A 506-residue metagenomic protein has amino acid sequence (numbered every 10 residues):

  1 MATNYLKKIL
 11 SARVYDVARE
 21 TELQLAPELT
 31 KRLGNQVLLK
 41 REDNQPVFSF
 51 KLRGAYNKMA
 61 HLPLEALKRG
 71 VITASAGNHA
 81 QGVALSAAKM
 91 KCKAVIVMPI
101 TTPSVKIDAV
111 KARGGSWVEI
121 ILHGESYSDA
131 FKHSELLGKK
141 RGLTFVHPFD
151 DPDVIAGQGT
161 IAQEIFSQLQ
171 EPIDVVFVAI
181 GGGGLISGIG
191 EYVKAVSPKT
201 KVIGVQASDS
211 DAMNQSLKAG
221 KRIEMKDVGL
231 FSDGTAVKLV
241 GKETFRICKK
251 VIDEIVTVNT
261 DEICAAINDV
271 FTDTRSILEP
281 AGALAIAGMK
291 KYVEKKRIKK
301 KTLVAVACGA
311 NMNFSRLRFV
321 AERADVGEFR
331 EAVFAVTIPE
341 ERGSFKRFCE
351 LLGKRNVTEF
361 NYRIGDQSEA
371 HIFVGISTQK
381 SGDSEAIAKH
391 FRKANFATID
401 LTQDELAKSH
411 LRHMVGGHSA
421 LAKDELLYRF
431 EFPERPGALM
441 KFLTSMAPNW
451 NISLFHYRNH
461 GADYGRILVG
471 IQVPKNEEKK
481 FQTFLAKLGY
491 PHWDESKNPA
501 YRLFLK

Functional and structural regions predicted by a protein language model:
M1-A438, F442-K506: PLP-dependent amino-acid enzyme catalytic core
